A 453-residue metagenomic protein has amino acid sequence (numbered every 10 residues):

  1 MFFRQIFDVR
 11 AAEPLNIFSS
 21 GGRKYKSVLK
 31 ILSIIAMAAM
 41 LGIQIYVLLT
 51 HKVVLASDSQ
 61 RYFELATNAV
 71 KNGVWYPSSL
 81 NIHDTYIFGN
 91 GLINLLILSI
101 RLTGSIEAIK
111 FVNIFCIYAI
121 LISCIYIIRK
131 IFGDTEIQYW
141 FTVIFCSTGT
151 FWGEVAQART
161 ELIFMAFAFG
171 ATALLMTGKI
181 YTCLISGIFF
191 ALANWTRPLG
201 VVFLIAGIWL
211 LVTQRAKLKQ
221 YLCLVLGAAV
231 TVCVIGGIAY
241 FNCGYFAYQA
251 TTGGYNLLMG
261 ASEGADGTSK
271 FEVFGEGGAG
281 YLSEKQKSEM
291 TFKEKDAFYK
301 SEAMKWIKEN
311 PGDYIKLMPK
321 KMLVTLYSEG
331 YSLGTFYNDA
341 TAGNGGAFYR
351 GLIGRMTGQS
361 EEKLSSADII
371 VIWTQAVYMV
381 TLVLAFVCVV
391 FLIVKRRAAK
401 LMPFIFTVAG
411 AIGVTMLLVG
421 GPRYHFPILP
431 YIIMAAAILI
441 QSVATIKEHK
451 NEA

Functional and structural regions predicted by a protein language model:
S57, I87, I109-C116, W140-G170 (+3 more regions): Multi-pass, polyprenyl lipid-linked donor-dependent membrane glycosyltransferases
Q60-D84, G91-L92, G264-Y281: Extracytosolic helix-loop segments that constitute the early lumenal/periplasmic catalytic or substrate-binding loops
Y86, N90-L98, L102-I122, E154 (+1 more regions): Loop-to-helix entry region of an early transmembrane alpha helix in multi-pass inner-membrane enzymes
I97, T142, C146, L174 (+5 more regions): Membrane-interface alpha helices of multi-pass inner-membrane proteins
A108, L121-G149, M165-A166, Y181 (+2 more regions): Transmembrane-helix signature of polytopic, membrane-embedded enzymes that assemble or transfer cell-envelope glycans
A108, L317-F404: Membrane-interface anchor segments at the N-terminal boundary of transmembrane helices in multi-pass membrane enzymes
K130-F132, F169-I185, L211-R215, I440-V443: Membrane-interface transmembrane helices that cradle and orient dolichyl/undecaprenyl
Y248-F348: Membrane-proximal stem/loop segments at transmembrane-domain junctions that anchor or position
